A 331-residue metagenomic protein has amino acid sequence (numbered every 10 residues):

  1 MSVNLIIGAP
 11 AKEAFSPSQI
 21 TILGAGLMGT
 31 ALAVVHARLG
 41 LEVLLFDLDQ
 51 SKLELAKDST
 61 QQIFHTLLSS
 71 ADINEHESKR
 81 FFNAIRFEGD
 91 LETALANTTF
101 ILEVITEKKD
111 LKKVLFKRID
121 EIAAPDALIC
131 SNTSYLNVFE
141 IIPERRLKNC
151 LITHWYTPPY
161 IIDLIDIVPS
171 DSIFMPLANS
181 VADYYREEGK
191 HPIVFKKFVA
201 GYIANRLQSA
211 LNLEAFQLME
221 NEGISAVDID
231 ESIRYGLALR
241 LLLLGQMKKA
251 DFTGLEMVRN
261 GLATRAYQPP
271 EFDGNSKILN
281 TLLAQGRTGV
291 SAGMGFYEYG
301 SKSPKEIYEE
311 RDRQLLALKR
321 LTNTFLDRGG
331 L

Functional and structural regions predicted by a protein language model:
S2-S16, L39-L41, K190, V194 (+2 more regions): NAD(P)-dependent Rossmann-like dehydrogenase/reductase catalytic/cofactor-binding core
S2-T66, S70: NAD(P)+-binding Rossmann beta1-loop-alpha1 motif at the extreme N-terminus of oxidoreductases
V3-G8, S18-I20, A33-V34, K79-F100 (+2 more regions): Amphipathic alpha-helical segments at domain termini/boundaries
L41, I167-F198, S209-L239: Internal alpha-helical scaffold of NAD(P)-dependent oxidoreductase catalytic cores
L45-Q62, T66-S78, I167-I173, P192 (+1 more regions): Rossmann-like dinucleotide-binding cores of NAD(P)H-dependent redox enzymes
I63, D163-L164, L211-A215, M257-R265: A general alpha-helix detector
L68-A123, L128, Y135-N137: Rossmann-like NAD(P)-binding element
L128-K197, G201-N205: Rossmann-fold dinucleotide-binding core
